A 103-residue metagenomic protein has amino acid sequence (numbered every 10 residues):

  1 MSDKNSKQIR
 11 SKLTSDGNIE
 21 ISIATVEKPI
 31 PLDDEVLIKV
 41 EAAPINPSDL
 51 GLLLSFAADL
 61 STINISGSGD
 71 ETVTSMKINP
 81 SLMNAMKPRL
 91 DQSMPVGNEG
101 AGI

Functional and structural regions predicted by a protein language model:
S2-I9: Short structural boundary motif marking the start of a folded domain
K4, S22-A24, G100: Short beta-strand or tight-loop elements that sit immediately N-terminal to catalytic metal-binding acidic residues
R10-L13, L54: Residue-level signal for short segments within beta-strands and strand-turn junctions of well-structured beta-sheet
S15-G17: Proline/serine/threonine-rich low-complexity linkers at boundaries of modular beta-sandwich domains
E20-I23, P88: Residues that act as N-cap/strand-start positions at coil-to-secondary-structure junctions
P29-A43, A58-I103: Glycine-rich beta-strand-centered segment in the early N-terminal region that forms part of a ligand/cofactor-binding
S48-L53: Cytochrome P450 core scaffold surrounding the K-helix E-X-X-R motif and the conserved "meander" helix-loop region
